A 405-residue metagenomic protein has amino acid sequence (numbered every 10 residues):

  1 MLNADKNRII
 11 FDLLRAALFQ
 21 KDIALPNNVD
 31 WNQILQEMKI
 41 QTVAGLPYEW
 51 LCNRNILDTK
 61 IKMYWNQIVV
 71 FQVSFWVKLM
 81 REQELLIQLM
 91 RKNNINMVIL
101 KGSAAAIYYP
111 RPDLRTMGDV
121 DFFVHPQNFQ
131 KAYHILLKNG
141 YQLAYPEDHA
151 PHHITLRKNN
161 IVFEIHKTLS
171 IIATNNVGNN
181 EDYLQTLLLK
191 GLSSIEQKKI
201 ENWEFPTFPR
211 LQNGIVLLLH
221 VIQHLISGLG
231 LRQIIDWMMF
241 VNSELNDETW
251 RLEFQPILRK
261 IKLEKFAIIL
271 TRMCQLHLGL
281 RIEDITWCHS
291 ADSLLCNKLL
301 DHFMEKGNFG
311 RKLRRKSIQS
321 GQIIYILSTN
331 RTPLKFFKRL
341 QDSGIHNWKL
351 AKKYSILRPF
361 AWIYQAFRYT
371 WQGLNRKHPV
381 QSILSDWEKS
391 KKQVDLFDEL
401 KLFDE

Functional and structural regions predicted by a protein language model:
M1-G118, V124-E405: Conserved NTP-donor binding/palm subdomain of two-metal-ion nucleotidyltransferases/polymerases, i.e., the charged
